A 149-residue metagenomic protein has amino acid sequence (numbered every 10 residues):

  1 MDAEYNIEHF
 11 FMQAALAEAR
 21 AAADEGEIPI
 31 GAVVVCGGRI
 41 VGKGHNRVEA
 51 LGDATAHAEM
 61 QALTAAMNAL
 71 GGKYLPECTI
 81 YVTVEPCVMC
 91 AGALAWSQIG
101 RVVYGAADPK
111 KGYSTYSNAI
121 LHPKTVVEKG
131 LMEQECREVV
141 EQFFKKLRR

Functional and structural regions predicted by a protein language model:
M1-A22, P86, G92-R149: Zinc-dependent deaminase
Y5, V48-E49: A short, polar/acidic, helix/strand-boundary loop motif
A15, A19-A22, A32, A58 (+1 more regions): Small-residue (primarily alanine) positions within well-ordered alpha-helices, especially packing/interaction faces
I30-G38: Short beta-strand scaffold segments in enzyme catalytic cores
C36-G37, T64, P76: A cytosolic small-molecule/anion-sensing beta-strand core signal
V41-V48, K124-V126: Short beta->alpha transition motifs characteristic of CBS
A50-M60: A short, polar/charged loop-to-alpha-helix boundary motif
G72-E85: Immediate flanking context of iron-sulfur cluster ligation sites
